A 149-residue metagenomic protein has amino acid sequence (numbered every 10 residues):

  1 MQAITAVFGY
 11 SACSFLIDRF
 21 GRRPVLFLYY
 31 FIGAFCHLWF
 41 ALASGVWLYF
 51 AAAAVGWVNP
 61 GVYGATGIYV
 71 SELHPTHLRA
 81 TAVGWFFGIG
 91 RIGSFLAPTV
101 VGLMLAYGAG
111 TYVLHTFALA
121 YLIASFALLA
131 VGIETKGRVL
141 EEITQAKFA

Functional and structural regions predicted by a protein language model:
M1-A149: Transmembrane-helix signature of 12-pass secondary carriers
